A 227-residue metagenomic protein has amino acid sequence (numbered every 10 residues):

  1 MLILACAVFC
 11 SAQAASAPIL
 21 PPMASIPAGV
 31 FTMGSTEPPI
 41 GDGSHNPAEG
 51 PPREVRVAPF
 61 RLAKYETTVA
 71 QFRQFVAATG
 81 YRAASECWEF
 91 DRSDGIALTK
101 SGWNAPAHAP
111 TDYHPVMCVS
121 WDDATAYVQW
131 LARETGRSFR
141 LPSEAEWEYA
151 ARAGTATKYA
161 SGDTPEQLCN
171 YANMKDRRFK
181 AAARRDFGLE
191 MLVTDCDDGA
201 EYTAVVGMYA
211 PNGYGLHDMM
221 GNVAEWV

Functional and structural regions predicted by a protein language model:
M1-F9: Bacterial N-terminal signal peptides
V8-P18: Bacterial Sec-dependent signal peptides at the C-terminal "C-region" and cleavage site
A17-S25: GGW-centered surface loops in extracellular recognition modules
I26, T32, T36-G41, H45 (+2 more regions): Functional-site microenvironments in short loops/helix caps that host divalent-cation chemistry
V30, P52-E54, P59: Well-ordered beta-strand positions in beta-sheet-rich domains
S44-R53: Aromatic- and Gly/Pro-rich amphipathic surface segment
T68: Acidic-aromatic/histidine active-site loop/patch
